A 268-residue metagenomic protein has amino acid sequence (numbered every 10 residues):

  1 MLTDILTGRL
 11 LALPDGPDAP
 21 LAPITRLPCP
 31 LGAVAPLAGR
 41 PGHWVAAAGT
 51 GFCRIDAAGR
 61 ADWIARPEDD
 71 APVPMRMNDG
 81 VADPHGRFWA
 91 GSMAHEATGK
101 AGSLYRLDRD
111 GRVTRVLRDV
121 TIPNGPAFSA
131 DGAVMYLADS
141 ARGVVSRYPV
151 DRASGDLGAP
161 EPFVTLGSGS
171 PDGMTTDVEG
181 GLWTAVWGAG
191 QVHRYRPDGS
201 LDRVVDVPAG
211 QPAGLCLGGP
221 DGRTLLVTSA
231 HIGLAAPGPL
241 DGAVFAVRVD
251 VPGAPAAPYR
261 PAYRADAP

Functional and structural regions predicted by a protein language model:
M1-I5, W44-T50, F88-T98, M135-A141 (+3 more regions): Conserved beta-strand positions in repeat-built beta-propeller and related beta-rich domains
R9-L11, G51, G102-Y105, V144-S146 (+2 more regions): A short loop-to-beta-strand structural motif that recurs across blades of beta-propeller domains
D15-G16, Y148-G155, R248-A254: Short loop/turn segments immediately following beta-strands, especially the blade-tip and inter-blade linker loops
A19-L27, D62-D70, R112-R118, A159-T165 (+1 more regions): A short beta-strand motif characteristic of beta-propeller blades
P28-G49, D69-R87, V116-V134, T165-G181 (+4 more regions): Beta-rich, blade/repeat-based domains predominating in secreted/periplasmic proteins but also intracellular
G39-H43, A57, Y105-G111, H193-R203 (+2 more regions): Flexible "stalk/tail and boundary" regions
D56-V116: Hydrophobic alpha-helical segments and helix pairs
G143, Y148, V164-P197: Loop/turn-rich, solvent-exposed surfaces of beta-rich toroidal or solenoidal domains
